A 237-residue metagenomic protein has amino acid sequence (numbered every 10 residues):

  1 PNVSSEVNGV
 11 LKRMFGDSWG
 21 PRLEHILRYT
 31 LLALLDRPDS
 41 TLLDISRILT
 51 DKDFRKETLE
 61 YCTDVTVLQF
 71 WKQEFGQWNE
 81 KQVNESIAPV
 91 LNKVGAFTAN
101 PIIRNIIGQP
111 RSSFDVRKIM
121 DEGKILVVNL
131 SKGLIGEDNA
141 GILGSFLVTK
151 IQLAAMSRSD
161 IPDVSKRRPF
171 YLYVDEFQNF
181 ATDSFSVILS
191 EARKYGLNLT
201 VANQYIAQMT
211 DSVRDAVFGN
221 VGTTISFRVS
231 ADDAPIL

Functional and structural regions predicted by a protein language model:
P1-L197, S212-V213: P-loop NTPase motor domains
I188-L237: Conserved ATP-driven motor cores of ASCE-family P-loop NTPases powering translocation/secretion/packaging/pilus
